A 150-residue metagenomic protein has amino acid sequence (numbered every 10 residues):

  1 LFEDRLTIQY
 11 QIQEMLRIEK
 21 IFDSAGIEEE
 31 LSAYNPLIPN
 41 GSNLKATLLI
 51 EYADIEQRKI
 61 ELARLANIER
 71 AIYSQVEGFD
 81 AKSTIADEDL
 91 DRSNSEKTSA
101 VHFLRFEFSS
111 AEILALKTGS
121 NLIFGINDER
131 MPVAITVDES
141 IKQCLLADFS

Functional and structural regions predicted by a protein language model:
L1-N43, E51-S150: Long, contiguous binding/interaction regions
